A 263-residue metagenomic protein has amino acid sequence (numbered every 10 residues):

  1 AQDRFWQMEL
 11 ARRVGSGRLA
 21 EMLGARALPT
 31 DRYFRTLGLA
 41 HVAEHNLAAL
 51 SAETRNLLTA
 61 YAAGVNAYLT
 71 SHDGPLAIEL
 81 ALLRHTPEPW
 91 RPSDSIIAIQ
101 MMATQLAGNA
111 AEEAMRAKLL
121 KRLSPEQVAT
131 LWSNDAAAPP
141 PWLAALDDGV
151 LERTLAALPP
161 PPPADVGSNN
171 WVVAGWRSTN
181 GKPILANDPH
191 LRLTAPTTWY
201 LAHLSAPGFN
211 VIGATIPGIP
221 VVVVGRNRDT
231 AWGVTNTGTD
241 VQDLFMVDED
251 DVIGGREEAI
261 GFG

Functional and structural regions predicted by a protein language model:
A1-I184, P189, A195, G213: Substrate-recognition/specificity elements adjacent to catalytic centers across diverse enzyme folds
R13, S124-E126, T130, V150-R153 (+1 more regions): Compact, glycine/acidic-enriched structural inserts
A62-G64, S168-N170, A186, W199 (+3 more regions): Extracellular structured ligand-interaction cores
G175, A186-N187, L193-A195, G225 (+2 more regions): Pocket-edge structural micro-motifs
T179-N180, L191-L193, T230-W232, T239: Primarily extracytoplasmic ectodomains and periplasmic/lumenal surface modules that are beta-strand-rich
H190-L204: Short active-site loop/helix that positions an aromatic residue
